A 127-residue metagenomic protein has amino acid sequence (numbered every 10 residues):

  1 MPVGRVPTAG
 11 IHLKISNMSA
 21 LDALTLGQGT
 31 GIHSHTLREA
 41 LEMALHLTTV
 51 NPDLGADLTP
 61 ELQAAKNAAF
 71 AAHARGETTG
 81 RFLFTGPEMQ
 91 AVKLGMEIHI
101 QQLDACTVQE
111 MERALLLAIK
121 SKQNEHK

Functional and structural regions predicted by a protein language model:
M1-T30, A56-L83, L116-E125: Short, flexible domain-boundary/linker segments around small modular repeats
A9-N17, I32-L41, T85-V92: Short amphipathic alpha-helical heptad-repeat segments
K14, E39-E42, E61, E77 (+4 more regions): Glutamate identity and glutamate-enriched acidic tracts
R38-A71, Q101-A118: Extended intrinsically disordered, low-complexity coil regions enriched in Ser, Thr, Gly, Ala and often Pro
F82-K127: Amphipathic alpha-helical binding modules
